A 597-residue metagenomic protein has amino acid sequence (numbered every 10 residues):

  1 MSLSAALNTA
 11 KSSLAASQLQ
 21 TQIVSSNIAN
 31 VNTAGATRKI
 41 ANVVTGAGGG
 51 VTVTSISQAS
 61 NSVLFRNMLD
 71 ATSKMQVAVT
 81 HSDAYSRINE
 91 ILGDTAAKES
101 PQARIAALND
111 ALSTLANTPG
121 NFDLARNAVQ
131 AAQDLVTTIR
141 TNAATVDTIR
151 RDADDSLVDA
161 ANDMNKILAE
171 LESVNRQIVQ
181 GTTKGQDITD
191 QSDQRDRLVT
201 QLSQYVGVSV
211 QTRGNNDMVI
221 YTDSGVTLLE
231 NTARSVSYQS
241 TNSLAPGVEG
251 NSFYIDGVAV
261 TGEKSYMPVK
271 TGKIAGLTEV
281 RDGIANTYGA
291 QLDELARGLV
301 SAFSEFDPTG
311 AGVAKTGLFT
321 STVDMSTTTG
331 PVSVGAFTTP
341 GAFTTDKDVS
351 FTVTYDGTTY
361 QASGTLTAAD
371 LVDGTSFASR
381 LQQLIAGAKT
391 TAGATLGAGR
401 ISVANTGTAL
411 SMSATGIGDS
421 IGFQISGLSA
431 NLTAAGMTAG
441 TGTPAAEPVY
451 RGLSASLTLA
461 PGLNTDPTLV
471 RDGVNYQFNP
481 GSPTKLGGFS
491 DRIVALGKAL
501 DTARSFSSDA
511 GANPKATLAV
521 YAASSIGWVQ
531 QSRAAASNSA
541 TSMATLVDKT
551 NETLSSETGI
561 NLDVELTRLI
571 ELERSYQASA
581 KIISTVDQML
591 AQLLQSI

Functional and structural regions predicted by a protein language model:
M1-I597: Structural signature of extracellular appendage/secretion-system components
